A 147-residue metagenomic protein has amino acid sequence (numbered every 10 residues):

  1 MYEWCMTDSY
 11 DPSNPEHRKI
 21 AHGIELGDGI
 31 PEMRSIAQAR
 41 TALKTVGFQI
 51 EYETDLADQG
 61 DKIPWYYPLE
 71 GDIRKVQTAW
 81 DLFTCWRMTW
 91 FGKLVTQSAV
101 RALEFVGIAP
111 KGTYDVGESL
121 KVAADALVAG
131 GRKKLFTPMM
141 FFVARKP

Functional and structural regions predicted by a protein language model:
M1-D8: Conserved beta-strand signature within the Rossmann-like core of class I S-adenosyl-L-methionine
P12-M139, R145-P147: Substrate-binding/catalytic lobe of Class I Rossmann-like enzymes that use SAM or dcSAM, i.e., the mid-to-C-terminal
